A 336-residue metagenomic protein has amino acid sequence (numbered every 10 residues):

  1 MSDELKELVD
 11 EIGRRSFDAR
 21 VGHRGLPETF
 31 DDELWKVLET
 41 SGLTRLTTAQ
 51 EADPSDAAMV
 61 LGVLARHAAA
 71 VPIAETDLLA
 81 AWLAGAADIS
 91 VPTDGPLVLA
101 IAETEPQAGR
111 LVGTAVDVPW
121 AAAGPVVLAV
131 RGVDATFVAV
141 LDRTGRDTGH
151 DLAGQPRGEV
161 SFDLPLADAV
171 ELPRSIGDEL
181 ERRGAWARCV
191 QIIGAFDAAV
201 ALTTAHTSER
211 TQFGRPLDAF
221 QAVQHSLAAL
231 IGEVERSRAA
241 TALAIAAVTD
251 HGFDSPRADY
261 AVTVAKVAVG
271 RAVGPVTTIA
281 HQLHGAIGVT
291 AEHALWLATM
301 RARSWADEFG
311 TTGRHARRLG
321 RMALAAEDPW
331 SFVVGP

Functional and structural regions predicted by a protein language model:
M1-A65, A185-P336: Alpha-helical interface subdomain recognition
F17-T148: Glycine-rich flavin
I73, P106, L111, V170-L172 (+2 more regions): Short clusters of hydrophobic/aromatic residues that line enzyme substrate/ligand-binding pockets
L79-L83, A123, P156, C189-I192 (+1 more regions): Internal, well-ordered alpha-helical segments in soluble enzyme and binding-protein domains
E103, V133, L164-L166, I287: A broadly conserved detector of short glycine/acidic/proline-rich loop/turn motifs that flank catalytic sites and bind
A115, V130-G132, F162-L164, V190 (+1 more regions): Short, structured patches in soluble enzyme cores that scaffold and shape functional sites
A115-A121, V140-I176: Flexible, small-/acidic-enriched active-site or ligand-binding loops
I176-E181, W186-A187: Helix-biased detector of long, well-ordered alpha-helical tracts
